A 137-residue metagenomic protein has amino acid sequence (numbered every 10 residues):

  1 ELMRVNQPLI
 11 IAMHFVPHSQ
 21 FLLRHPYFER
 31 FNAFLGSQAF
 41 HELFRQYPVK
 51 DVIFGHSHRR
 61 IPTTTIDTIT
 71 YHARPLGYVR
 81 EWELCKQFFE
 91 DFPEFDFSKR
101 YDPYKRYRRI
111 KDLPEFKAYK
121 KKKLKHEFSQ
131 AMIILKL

Functional and structural regions predicted by a protein language model:
E1-R30, L76: Conserved catalytic scaffold of divalent metal-dependent phosphoesterases
L2, P62, K125-H126: Sterically constrained small-residue positions within well-ordered secondary structures of folded domains
L9, D67-T70, A131: A generic secondary-structure signal marking the coil-to-beta-strand transition
F21-P103: Conserved beta-sheet core of the metallophosphoesterase superfamily
P93-L137: A short C-terminal boundary segment appended to hydrolase-like catalytic domains
